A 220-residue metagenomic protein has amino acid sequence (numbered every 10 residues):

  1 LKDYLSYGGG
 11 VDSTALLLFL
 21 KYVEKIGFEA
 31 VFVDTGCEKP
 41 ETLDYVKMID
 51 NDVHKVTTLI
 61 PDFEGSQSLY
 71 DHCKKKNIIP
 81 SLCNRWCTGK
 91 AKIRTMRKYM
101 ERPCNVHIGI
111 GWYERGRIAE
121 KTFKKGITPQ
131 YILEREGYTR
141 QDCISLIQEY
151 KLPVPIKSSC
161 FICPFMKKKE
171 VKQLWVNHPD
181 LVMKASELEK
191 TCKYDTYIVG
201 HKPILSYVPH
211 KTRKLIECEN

Functional and structural regions predicted by a protein language model:
L1-N220: Nucleotide-activated chemistry modules centered on ATP-dependent adenylation/adenylyltransferase
